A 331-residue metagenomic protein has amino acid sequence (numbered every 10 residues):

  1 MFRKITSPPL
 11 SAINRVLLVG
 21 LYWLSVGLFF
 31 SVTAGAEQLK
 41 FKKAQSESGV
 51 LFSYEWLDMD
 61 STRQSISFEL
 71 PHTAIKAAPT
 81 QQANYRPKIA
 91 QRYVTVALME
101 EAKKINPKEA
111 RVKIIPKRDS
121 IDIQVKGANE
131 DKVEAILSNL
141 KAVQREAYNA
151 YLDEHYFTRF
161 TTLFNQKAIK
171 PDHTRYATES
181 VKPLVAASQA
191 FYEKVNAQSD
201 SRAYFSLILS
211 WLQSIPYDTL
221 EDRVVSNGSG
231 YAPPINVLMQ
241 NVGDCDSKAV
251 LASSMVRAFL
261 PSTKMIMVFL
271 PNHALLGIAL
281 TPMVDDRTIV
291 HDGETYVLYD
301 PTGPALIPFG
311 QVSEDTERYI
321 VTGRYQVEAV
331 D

Functional and structural regions predicted by a protein language model:
M1-R15: N-terminal secretory signal peptides that target proteins for export/translocation
K4, S31-V32: Generic detector of N-terminal low-structure segments
I5-S7, G27, D60, I215: Short, isolated positions within intrinsically disordered regulatory regions of eukaryotic proteins
S7-P8, V19, A252: General helical structural elements
V19-F29: Bacterial N-terminal signal peptides
A34-D331: A structural boundary/capping signal
